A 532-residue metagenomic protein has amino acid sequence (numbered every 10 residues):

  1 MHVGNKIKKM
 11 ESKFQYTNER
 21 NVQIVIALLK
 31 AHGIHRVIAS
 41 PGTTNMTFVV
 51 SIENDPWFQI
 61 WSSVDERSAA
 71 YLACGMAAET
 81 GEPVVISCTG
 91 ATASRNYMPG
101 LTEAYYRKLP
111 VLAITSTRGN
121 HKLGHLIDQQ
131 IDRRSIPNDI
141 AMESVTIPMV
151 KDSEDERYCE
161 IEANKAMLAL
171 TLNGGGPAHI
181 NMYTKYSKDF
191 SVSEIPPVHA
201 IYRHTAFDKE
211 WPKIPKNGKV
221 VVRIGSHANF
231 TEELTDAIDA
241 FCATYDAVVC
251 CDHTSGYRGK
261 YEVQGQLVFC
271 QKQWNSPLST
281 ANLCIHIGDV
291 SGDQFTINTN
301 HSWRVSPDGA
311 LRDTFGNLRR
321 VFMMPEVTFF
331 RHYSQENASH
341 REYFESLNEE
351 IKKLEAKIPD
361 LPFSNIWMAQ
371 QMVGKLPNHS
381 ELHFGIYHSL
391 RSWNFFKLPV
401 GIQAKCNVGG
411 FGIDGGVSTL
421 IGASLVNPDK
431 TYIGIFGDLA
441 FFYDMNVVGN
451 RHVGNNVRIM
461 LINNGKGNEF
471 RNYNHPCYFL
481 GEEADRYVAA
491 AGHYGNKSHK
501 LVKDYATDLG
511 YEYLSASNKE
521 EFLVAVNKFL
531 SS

Functional and structural regions predicted by a protein language model:
I7-Y16, T299-H388, Y487-A489, L501-S532: Phosphate/pyrophosphate-binding active-site segments
T17-S87, T92-T102: N-terminal cofactor/phosphate-binding cores enriched in small/glycine residues, especially glycine-rich loops such as
V22-G33, S40-T44, F48-E53, N348-D429: Active-site diphosphate/adenylate-binding microenvironment
R36, E79-C88, S94, A104-K108 (+4 more regions): Structural signature of the thiamine diphosphate
S51-E53, L72-P83, M98-A113, L420-D429 (+1 more regions): Alpha-helix C-terminal capping segments
N96, I224-W303, P307, L311 (+4 more regions): Glycine-rich, anion-gripping cofactor-binding loops and their flanking helix/strand elements in enzyme active sites
I114, H121-R134, F395-S532: Thiamine diphosphate
T115-A163, C251-N348, R451-V453, G465 (+1 more regions): Glycine-rich, acidic loop regions that bind phosphate or pyrophosphate groups
